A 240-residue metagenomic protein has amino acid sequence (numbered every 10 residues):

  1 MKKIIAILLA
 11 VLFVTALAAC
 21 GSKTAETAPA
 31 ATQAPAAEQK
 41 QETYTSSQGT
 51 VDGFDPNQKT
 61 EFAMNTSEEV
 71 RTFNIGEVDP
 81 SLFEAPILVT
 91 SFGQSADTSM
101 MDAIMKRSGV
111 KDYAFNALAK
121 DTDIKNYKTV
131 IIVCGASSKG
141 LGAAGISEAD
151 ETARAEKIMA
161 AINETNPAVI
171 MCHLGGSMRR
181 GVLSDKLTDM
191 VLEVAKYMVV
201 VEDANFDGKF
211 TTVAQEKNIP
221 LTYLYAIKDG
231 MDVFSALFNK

Functional and structural regions predicted by a protein language model:
M1-L9: Positively charged n-region of N-terminal signal peptides that target proteins for export
L8-A16: Bacterial N-terminal signal peptides
A16-A34: Bacterial lipoprotein signal-peptidase II cleavage site
P29-L88: N-terminal low-complexity, Pro/Thr/Ser-rich intrinsically disordered segments that act as propeptides or flexible
P80-S108: Short, charged N-terminal beta->alpha structural module
M105-N126: A short, well-structured beta->alpha microelement
G142-T165, A214-L221: A short, gly/pro- and small-residue-rich
G181-T212: Structural recognition of alpha->loop->beta junctions
